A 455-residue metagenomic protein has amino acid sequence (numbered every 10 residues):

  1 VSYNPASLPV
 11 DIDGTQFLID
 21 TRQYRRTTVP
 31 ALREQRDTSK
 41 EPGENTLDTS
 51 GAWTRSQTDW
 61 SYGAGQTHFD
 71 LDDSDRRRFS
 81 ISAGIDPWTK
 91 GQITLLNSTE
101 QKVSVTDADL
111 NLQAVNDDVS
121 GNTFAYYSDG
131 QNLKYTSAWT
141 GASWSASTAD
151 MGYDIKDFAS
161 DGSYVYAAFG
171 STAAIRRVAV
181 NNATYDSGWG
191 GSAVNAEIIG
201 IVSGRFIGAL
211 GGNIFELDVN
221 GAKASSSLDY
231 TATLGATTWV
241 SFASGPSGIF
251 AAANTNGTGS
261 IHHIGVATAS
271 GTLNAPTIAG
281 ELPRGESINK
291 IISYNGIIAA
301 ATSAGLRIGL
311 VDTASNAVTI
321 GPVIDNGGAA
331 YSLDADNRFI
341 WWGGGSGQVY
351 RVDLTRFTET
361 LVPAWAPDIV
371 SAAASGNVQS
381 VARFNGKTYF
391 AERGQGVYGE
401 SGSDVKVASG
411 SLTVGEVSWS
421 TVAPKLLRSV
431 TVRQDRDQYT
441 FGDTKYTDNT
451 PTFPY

Functional and structural regions predicted by a protein language model:
S2-Q131, G141-A142, Y153, S160 (+2 more regions): Beta-sheet repeat architectures centered on beta-propellers
D109-D129, L133-G200: Surface-exposed assembly/interface segments
T123, T140, A146-T148, L228-Y230 (+3 more regions): Intrinsically disordered, low-complexity serine/threonine-rich segments
F124-Y126, L133-Y135, A174-V180, A209 (+4 more regions): A generic structural signal for ordered secondary structure
A125-S128, V165-F169, F206-A209, I249-A253 (+2 more regions): Short beta-strand motif characteristic of blades in beta-propeller domains
D129, T140-G141, D161, S171-T172 (+10 more regions): Acidic/polar residues in short coil/turn loops that connect beta-strands within repeat-based beta-sheet scaffolds
Y135-W139, A168, R176-V180, F215-N220 (+4 more regions): Hydrophobic/aromatic beta-strand positions that recur at structurally equivalent sites within the blades
Y185-A300: Solenoidal tandem-repeat scaffolds enriched in leucines and small polar residues
